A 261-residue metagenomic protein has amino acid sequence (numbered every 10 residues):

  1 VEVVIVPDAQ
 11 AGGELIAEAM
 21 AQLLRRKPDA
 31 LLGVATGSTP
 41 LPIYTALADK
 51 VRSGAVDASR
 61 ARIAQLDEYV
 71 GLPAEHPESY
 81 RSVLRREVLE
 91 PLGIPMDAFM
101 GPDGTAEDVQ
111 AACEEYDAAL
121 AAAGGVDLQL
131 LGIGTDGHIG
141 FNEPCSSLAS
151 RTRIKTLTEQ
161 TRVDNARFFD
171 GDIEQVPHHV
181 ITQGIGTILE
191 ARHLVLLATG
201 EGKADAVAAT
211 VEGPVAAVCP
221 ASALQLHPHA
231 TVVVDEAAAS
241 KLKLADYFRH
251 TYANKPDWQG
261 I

Functional and structural regions predicted by a protein language model:
V1-L32: N-terminal glycine-/serine-/threonine-rich phosphate-binding loop
R26-R52: Glycine-rich N-terminal segment of FAD-binding domains in flavoprotein oxidoreductases, spanning the beta-loop-helix
A30, T39, I43, A119-P144: A glycine-rich beta-strand to alpha-helix segment that forms a phosphate/ribose-binding loop at ligand/cofactor sites
G33-G37, Q65, P102-D103, L130-I133 (+2 more regions): Short beta-strand segments
A46-D57, Y80-S82, R86, P144-I154 (+1 more regions): A glycine- and small-aliphatic-rich helix-loop capping segment at beta-alpha/alpha-beta transitions that lines
V56-L130, T251-K255, G260: Ligand-binding beta-strand-loop-alpha-helix segment within the catalytic cores of soluble metabolic enzymes
D136, G140-I185: Class I SAM-dependent methyltransferase SAM-binding "motif I" and its flanking Rossmann-like core
G186, E190-I261: ATP/nucleoside-binding phosphotransfer catalytic cores, i.e., glycine-rich phosphate-binding loops
